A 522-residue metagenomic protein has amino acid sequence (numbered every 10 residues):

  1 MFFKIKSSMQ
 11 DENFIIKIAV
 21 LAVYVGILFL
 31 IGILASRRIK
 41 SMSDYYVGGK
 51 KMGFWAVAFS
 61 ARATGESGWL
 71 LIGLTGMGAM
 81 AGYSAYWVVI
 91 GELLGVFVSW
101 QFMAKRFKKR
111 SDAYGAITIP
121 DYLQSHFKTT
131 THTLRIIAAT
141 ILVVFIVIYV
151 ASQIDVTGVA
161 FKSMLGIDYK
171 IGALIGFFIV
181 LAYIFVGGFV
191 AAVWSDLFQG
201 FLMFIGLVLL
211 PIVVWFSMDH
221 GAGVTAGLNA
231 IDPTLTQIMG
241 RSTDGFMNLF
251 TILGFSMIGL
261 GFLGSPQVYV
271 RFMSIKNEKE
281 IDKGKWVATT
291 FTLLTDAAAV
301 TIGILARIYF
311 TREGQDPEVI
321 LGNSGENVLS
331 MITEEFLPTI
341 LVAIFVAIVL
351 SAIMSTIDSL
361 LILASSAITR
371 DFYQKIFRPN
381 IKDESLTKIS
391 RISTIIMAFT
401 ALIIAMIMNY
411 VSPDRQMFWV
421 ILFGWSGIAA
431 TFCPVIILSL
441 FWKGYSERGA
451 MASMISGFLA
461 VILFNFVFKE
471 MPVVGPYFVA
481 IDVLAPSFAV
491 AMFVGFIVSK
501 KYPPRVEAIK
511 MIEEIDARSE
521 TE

Functional and structural regions predicted by a protein language model:
F2-E522: Membrane-embedded helix-loop-helix hairpins and adjacent transmembrane boundary segments in multi-pass transporters
